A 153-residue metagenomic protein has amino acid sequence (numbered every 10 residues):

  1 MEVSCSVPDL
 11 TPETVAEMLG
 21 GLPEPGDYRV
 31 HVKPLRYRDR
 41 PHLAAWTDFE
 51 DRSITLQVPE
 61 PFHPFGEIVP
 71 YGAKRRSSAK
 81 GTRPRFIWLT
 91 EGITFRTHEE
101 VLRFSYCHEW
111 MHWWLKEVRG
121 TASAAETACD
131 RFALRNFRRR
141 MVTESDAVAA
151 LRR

Functional and structural regions predicted by a protein language model:
M1-F95: A metal-dependent hydrolase signature that marks the N-terminal structural subdomain at the beginning of catalytic folds
S6, R119-G120: Short histidine/acidic/glycine/proline-rich micro-motifs that form metal- and phosphate-coordinating active-site loops
T11, R103, A125: Hydrophobic (often cysteine-bearing) scaffold residues that line and stabilize catalytic clefts of nucleotide/cofactor
T14-G21, Y106, F132, N136: Amphipathic alpha-helical segments that form well-ordered structural scaffolds and often line/cohere around active
H63-G66, W113-L115, A122-S123: Short catalytic/ligand-binding loop motif for oxyanion handling, primarily in non-cytosolic enzymes, centered on
F104-E117, C129: Active-site recognition of the HExxH zinc-binding catalytic motif
A122-R152: Post-HExxH zinc-binding segment in Zn-dependent metallohydrolases
